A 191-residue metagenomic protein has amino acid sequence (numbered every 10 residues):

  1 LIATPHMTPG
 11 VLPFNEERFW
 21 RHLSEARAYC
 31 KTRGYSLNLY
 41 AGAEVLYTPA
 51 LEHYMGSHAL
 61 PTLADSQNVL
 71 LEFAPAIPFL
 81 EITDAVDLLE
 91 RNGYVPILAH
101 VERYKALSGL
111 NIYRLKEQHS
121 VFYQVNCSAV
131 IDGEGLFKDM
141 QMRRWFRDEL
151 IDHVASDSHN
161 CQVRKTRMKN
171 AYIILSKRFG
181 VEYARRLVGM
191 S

Functional and structural regions predicted by a protein language model:
L1-H6, Y40-G42: Short beta-strand segments at enzyme active-site cores
T4-F14: Glycine-rich, proline-tolerant flexible connector loops at the mouths of alpha/beta enzymes
T4-H6, L150-T166: Short acidic/histidine-rich active-site segments
H6-M7, E44-V45, V101, S158-H159: Active-site metal-binding loops of divalent metal-dependent hydrolases
L12-Q124: Extended substrate/RNA-proximal surfaces in nucleic-acid metabolism proteins
S108-R114, E134-R143, R147-D148, C161-I174: Histidine/acidic-residue-rich catalytic or RNA/ligand-binding cores of hydrolases and nuclease-related proteins
Y123-C127, M142-S156: Conserved short secondary-structure transition element at the edge of the structured enzyme core that lines
R167-S191: Mid-to-C-terminal alpha-helical segments outside catalytic/metal-binding sites
